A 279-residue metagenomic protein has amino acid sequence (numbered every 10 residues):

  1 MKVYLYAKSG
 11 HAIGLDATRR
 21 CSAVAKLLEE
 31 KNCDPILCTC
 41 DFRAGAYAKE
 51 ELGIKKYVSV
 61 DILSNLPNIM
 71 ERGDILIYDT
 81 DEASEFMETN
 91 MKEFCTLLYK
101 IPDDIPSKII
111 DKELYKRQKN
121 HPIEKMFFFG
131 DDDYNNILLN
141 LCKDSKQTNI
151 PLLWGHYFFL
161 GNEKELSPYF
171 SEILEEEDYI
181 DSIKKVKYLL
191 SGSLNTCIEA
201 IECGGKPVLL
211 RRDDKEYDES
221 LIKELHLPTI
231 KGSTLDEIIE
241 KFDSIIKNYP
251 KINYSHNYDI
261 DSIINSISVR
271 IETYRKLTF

Functional and structural regions predicted by a protein language model:
M1-I54, F279: N-terminal pre-catalytic "stem/leader" segment of glycosyltransferase-like enzymes
L5-H11, D16, Y78, T96-N162: Active-site donor-nucleotide binding/catalytic segment of nucleotide-sugar enzymes
L15, D178-L221: A donor-sugar binding/catalytic signature common to diverse glycosyltransferases and related nucleotide-sugar
T39-A44, E50, K146-L174: Catalytic donor nucleotide-activated moiety binding site of glycosyltransferases and closely related
F42-A48, A83-M87, P106-S107, Y134-L139 (+2 more regions): Short, charged/polar "capping" segments at the starts of alpha-helices and the immediately preceding loops
V58-F94: Extended catalytic core of nucleotide-activated donor transferases of GT-like folds
H226-K251: C-terminal "capping" alpha-helix adjacent to the active site of nucleotide-linked donor transferases in cell-envelope
S255-F279: C-terminal alpha-helical cap of glycosyltransferases
